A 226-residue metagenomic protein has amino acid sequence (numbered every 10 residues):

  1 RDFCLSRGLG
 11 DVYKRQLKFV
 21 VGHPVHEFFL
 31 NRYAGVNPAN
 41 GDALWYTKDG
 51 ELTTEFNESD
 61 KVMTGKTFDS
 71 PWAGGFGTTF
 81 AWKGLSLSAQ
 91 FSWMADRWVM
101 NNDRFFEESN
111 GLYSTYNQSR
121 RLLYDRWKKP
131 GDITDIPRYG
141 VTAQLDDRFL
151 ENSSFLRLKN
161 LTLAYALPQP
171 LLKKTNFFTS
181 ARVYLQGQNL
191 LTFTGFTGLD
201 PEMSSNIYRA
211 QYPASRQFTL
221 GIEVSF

Functional and structural regions predicted by a protein language model:
R1, G74, W82-G84, W93-R97 (+4 more regions): Transmembrane beta-strands of outer-membrane beta-barrel pores
R1, S6-F68: Conserved small-residue
K14-N40, T115-S119, L123-R126, G131 (+2 more regions): C-terminal beta-signal and terminal closure region of outer-membrane beta-barrel proteins
E27, P38, M94-R182, Q186-G187: Extracytoplasmic gating/loop element in the C-terminal half of outer-membrane beta-barrel translocons and assembly
W72-G74, K83-L85, S154, F177-A181 (+1 more regions): Outer-envelope beta-barrel architecture signal
G75-G77, N160-A164, T219-G221: Membrane-embedded beta-strand positions in outer-membrane beta-barrel channels/transporters
G84-S88, P170-L171: Repeated loop/turn-to-beta-strand initiation elements of outer-membrane beta-barrel proteins
A89, V183-L185, I222: Membrane-embedded beta-strand positions of outer-membrane beta-barrel proteins
